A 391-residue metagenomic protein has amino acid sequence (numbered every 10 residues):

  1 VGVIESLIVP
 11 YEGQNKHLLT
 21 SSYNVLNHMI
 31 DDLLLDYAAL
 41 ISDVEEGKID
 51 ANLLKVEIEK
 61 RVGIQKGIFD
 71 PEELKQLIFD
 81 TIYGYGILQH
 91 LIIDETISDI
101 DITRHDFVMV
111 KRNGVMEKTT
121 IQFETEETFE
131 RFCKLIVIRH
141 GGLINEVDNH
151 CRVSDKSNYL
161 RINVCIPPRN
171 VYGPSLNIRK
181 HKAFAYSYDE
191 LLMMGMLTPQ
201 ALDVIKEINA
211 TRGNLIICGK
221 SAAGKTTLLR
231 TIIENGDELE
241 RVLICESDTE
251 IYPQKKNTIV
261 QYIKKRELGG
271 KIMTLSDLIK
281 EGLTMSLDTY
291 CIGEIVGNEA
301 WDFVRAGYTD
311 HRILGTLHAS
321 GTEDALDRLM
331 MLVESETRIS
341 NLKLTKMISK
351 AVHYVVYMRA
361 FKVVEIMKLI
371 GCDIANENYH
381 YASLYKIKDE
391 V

Functional and structural regions predicted by a protein language model:
V1-I144, D155: N-terminal accessory targeting/assembly segments
M29, I100, V164, D310 (+1 more regions): Residue-level signature of catalytic and energy-coupling elements of molecular machines, predominantly ATP/GTP-dependent
D94, F107-T211: P-loop NTP-binding catalytic core
R212-L215, T231-K350: Switch/coupling sub-region of P-loop NTPases
I217-G219: Hydrophobic anchor at the beta1->P-loop junction of P-loop NTPases
A222: Walker A (P-loop) phosphate-binding loop of P-loop NTPases
K225: Conserved lysine of the Walker
S349-V391: Conserved P-loop NTPase
